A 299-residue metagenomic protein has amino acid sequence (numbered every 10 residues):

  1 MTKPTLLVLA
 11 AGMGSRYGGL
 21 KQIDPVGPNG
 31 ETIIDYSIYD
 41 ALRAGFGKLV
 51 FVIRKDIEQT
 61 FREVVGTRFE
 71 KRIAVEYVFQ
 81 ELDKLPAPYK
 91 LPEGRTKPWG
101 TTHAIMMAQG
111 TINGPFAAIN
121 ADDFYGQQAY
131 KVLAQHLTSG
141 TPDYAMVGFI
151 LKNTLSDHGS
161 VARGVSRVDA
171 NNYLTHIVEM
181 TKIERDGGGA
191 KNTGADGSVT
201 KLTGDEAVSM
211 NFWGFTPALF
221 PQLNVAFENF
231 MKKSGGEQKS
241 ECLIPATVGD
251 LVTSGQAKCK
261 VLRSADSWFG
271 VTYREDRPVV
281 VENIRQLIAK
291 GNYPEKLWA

Functional and structural regions predicted by a protein language model:
M1-L20, D24: N-terminal nucleotide-binding beta1-loop-alpha1 segment
M1-V8, P28-A118, Y125, Y130 (+1 more regions): Conserved N-terminal catalytic core of the sugar/cofactor nucleotidyltransferase
M13, D122-D123, L151: Active-site metal-binding loops of divalent metal-dependent hydrolases
F61-V65, L133, L223, V280: Hydrophobic packing residues within well-ordered alpha-helices of enzyme cores
Q127-W213: Conserved core of the sugar-phosphate nucleotidyltransferase
F212-L223: Conserved nucleotide-sugar donor-binding and metal-coordinating catalytic region shared by glycosyltransferases
N224-A257: A C-terminal functional module that forms or caps the active site or interfaces directly with catalytic machinery
